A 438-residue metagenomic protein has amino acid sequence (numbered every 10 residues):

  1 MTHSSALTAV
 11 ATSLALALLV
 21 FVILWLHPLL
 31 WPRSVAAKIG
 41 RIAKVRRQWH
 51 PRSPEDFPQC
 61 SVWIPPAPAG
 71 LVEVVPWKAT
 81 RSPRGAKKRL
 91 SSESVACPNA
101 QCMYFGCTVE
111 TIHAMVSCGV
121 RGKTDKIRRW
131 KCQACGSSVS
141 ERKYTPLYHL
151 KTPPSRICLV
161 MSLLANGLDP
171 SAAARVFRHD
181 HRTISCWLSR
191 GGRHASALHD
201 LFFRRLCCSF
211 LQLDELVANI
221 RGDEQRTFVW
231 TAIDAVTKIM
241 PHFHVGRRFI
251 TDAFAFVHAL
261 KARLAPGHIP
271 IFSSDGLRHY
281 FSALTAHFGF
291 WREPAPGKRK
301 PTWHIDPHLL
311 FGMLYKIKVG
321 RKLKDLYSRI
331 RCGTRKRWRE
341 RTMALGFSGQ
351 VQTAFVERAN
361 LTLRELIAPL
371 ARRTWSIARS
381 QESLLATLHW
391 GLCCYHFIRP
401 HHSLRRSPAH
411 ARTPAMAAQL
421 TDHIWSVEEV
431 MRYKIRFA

Functional and structural regions predicted by a protein language model:
M1-L7: Short, strongly hydrophobic alpha-helical membrane anchors
L7-T8, A232: Intrinsically disordered, low-complexity Ser/Thr- and Pro-rich stretches
T8-H27: Single-pass alpha-helical transmembrane signal-anchor segments in small membrane proteins across taxa
V20, Q48-W49, T227, Q350: Generic alpha-helical structural signal
F21-L24, G40-A43, P65: Residues marking helix boundaries in flexible regions
L29-C60: Short juxtamembrane segments adjacent to a transmembrane helix
F57-A438: Residue-level recognition of single "structural anchor" positions that define or cap local secondary structure
